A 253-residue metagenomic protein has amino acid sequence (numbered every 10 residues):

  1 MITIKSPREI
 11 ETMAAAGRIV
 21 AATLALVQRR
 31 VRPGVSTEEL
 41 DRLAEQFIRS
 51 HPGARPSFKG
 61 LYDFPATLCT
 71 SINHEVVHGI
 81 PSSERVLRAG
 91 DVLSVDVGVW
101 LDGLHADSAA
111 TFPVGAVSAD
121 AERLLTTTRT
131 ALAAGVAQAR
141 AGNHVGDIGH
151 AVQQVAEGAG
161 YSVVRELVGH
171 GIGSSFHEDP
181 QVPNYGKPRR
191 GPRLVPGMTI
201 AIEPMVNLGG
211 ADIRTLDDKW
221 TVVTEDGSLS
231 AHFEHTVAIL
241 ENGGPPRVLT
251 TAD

Functional and structural regions predicted by a protein language model:
M1-D253: Active-site neighborhoods and metal-handling regions in enzymes and metal-associated proteins
